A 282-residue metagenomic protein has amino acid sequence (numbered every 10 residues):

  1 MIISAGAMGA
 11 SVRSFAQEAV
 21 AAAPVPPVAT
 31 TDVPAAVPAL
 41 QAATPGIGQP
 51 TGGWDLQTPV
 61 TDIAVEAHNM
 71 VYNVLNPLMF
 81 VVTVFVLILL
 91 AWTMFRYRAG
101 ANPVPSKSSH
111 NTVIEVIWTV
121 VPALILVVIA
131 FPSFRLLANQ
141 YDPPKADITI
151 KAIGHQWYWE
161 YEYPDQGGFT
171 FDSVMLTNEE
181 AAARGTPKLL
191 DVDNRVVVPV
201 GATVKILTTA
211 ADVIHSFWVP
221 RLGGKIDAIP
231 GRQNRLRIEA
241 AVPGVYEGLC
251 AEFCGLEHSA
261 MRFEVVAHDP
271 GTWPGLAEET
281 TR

Functional and structural regions predicted by a protein language model:
M1-A7: Alpha-helical transmembrane segments
A5, F80-A91, V116, V120-A130: Hydrophobic alpha-helical transmembrane segments of multipass integral membrane proteins
E18-V20, P24-V74, R98-R282: Non-transmembrane, membrane-proximal soluble domains of secreted or membrane proteins
E66-Y97: Membrane-embedded alpha-helical segments of integral membrane proteins
